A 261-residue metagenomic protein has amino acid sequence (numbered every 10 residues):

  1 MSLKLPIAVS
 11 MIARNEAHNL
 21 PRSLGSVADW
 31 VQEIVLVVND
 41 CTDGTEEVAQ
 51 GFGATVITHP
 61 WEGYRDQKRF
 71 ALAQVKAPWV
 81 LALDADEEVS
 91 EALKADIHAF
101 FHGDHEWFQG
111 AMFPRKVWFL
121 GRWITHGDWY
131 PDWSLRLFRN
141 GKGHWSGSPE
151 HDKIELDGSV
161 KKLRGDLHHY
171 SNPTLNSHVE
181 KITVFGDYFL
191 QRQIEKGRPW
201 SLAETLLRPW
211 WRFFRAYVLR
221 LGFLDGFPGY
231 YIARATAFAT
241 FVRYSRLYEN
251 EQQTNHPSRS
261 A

Functional and structural regions predicted by a protein language model:
M1-S26, H256: N-proximal low-complexity "stem/linker" segments adjacent to membrane-targeting elements
P6, Q32-E33: Residues at the starts of beta-strands that form the adenosine-phosphate
A8, V38-C41, G121: Structural signature of the Rossmann-like NAD(P)-dependent dehydrogenase/reductase core
P21, D43-F52, A92-L93: Acidic helix N-cap motif at the loop->helix transition within catalytic regions of sugar-transfer enzymes
S26, V38-E47, W61, D84: A conserved acidic beta->alpha catalytic loop
Q32, E46-K76: Conserved donor nucleotide-binding strand/loop of the catalytic core
D66-L72, P78-L83, S90-Q253, S260-A261: Catalytic-site signature of metal-activated, phosphate-bearing donor transferases, centered on the GT-A/GT-A-like
